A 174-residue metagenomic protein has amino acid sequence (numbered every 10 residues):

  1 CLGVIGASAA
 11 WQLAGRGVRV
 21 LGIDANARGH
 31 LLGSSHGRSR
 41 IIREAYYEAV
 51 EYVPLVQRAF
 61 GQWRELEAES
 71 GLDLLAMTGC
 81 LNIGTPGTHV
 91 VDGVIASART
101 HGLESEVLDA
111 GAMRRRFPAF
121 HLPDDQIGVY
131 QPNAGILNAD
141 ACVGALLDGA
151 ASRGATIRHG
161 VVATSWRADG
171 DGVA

Functional and structural regions predicted by a protein language model:
C1-A7: Glycine-rich Rossmann-fold phosphate-binding loop(s) that bind the pyrophosphate of adenine dinucleotide cofactors
A10, A14, G149: Gly/Ala-rich phosphate-binding loop of Rossmann-like dinucleotide-binding domains, activating on the conserved
A14-S35: Glycine-rich FAD pyrophosphate-binding loop
R16-V18, H101, R153: Conserved dinucleotide-binding and phosphotransfer motif residues
N26-R28, G111-M113, L146: Short beta-to-alpha linker loops that shape the active-site pocket of alpha/beta-hydrolase fold enzymes
L31-S39, F120-H121: Short, flexible, mixed-charge acidic loops at enzyme active sites
S39-R116: Dinucleotide-binding Rossmann-like beta1-alpha1 core, especially the glycine-rich loop that anchors the ADP
V129-A174: Helical element adjacent to the flavin cofactor pocket in flavoenzyme catalytic cores
